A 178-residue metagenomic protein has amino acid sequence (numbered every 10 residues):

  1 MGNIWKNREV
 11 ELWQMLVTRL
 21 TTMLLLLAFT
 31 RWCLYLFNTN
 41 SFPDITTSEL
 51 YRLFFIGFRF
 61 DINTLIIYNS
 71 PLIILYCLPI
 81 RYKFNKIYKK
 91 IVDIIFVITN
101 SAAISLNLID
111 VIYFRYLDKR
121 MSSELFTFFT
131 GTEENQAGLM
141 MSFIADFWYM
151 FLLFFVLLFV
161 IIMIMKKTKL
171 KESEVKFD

Functional and structural regions predicted by a protein language model:
M1, L139-I144, E172-D178: Short, intrinsically disordered, charge-balanced linker/junction segments flanking boundaries in proteins
M1-L12: Short, Lys/Arg-rich, polar N-terminal cytosolic tail immediately upstream of the first transmembrane signal-anchor
E11-L20, E49, M150-F154, D178: Residue-level signature of transmembrane alpha-helical entry/exit and packing/kink sites in multi-pass membrane
E11-T21, I56, K83-V97: Membrane-water interface of alpha-helical transmembrane segments
T30-F60, V92-L153: Membrane-interfacial interhelical loops
R59-L78, F84-F96: N-terminal helix-rich structural modules
N63-Y76, M150-M165: Hydrophobic cores of alpha-helical transmembrane segments in multi-pass inner/ER membrane proteins, independent
Y82-K83, F154-D178: Cytosolic-side transmembrane helix boundary signature
